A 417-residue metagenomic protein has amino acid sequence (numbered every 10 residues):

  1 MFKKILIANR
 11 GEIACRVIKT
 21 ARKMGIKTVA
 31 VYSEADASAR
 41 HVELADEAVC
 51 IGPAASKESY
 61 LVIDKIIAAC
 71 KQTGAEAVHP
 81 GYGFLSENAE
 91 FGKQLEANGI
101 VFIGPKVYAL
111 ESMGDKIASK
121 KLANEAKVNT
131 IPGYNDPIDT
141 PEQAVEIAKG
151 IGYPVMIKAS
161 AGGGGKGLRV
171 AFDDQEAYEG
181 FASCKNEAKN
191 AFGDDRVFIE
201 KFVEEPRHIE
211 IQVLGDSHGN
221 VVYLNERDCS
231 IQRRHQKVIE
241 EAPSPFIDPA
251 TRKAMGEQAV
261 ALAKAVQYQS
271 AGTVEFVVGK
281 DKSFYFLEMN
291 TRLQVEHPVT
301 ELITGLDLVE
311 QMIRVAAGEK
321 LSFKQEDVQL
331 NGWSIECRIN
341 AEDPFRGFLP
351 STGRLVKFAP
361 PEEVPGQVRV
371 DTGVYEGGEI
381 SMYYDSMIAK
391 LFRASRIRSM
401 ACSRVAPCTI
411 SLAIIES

Functional and structural regions predicted by a protein language model:
M1-V274, V278-Q294: N-terminal beta-alpha lobe that positions the nucleotide/phosphoryl donor in ATP/NTP-coupled carboxylate activation
I7, A21, I397-R404: A basic, amphipathic helix-loop patch mediating RNA/tRNA/ribosome contacts
L168-V170, K201, I247, E301 (+1 more regions): Short, well-ordered beta-strand elements within core beta-sheets of diverse protein domains
K237, Y384-S386: Residues forming anionic-ligand binding surfaces in small-molecule and nucleic-acid pockets of primarily soluble enzymes
I247-D281, N290-P344, P350: Active-site "cap" helix and flanking loop/linker of ATP-utilizing ligase/carboxylase catalytic domains
E257, L287, L306, E310 (+2 more regions): Feature representing long, continuous alpha-helical segments
E326-Y384: Glycine-rich active-site loop/lid that clamps phosphate-bearing ligands
S399-S417: N-terminal low-complexity segments that are often proline-rich with Ser/Thr-Pro
